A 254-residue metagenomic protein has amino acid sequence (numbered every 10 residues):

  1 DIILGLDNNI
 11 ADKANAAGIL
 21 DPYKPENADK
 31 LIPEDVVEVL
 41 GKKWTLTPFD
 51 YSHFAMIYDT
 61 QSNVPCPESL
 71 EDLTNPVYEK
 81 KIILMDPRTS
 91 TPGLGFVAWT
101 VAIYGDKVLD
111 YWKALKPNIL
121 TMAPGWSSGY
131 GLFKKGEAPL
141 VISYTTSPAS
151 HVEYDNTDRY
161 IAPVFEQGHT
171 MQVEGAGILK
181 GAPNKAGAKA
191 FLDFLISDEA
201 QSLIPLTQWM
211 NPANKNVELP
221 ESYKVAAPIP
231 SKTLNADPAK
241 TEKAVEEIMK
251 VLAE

Functional and structural regions predicted by a protein language model:
I2-A138: Extracytoplasmic ligand-binding site segments that recognize negatively charged/polar headgroups
N9-K13, K134, A138-R159: A ligand-binding cleft/hinge motif common to bilobed small-molecule-binding domains
S52, Y111-K116, M122-A123, D155-A182: Periplasmic-binding protein-like
A55-S62, Q172-N184, L203-I204: A bilobed periplasmic-binding-protein/Venus flytrap-type ligand-binding module shared by bacterial periplasmic
K80-T89, F194-E218: Periplasmic-binding protein-like
F96-W99, T145-M171, G187, F191: N-terminal secretory/targeting leader peptides
Y111, Y144, P183-L195, L203-L206: Short amphipathic alpha-helical coupling segments at ligand-binding clamshell hinges and other catalytic/signaling
E218-E254: Extracellular/periplasmic bilobal clamshell ligand-binding domains
